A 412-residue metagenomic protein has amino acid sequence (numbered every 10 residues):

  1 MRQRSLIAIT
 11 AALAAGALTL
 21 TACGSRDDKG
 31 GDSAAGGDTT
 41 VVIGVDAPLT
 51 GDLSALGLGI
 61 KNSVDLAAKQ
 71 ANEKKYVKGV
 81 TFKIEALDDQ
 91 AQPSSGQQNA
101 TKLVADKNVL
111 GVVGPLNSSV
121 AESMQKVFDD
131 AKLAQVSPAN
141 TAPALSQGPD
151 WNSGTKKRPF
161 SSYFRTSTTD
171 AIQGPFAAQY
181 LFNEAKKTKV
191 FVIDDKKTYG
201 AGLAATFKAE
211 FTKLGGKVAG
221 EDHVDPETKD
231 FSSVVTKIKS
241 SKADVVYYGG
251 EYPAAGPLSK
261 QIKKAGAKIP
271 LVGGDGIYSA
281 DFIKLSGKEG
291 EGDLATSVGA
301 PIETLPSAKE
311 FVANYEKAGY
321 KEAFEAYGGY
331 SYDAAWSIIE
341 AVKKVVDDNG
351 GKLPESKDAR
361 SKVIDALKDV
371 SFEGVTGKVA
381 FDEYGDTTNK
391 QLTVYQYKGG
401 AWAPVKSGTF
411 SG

Functional and structural regions predicted by a protein language model:
R2-A12, L20, G24-G412: Extracytosolic ligand-binding ectodomains
